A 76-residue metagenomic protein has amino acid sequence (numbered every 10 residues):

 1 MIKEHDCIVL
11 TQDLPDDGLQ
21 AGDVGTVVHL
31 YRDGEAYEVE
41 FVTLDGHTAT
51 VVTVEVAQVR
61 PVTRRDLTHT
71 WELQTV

Functional and structural regions predicted by a protein language model:
I2-R65, T70: Basic/aromatic-rich interaction segments and small domains that mediate binding to polyanionic partners
Q74-T75: Extended, low-polarity transmembrane helix blocks
